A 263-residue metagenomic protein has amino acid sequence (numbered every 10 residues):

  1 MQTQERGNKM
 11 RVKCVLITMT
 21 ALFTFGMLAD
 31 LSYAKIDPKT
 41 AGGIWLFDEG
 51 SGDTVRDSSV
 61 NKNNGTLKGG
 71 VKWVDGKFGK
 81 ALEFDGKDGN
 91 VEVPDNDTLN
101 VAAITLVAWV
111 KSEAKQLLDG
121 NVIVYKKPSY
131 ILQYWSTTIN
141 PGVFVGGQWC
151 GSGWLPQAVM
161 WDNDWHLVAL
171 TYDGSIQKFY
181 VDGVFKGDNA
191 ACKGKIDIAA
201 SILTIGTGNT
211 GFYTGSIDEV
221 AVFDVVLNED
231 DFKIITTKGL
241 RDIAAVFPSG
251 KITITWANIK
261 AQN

Functional and structural regions predicted by a protein language model:
M1-V15: N-terminal secretory signal peptides that target proteins for export/translocation
R11, I17, F23-K87, G187 (+1 more regions): Extracytoplasmic low-complexity segments
K35-T40, W73-K77, T98-V101, W161-D162 (+2 more regions): Extracellular/periplasmic catalytic domains that process cell-envelope and extracellular macromolecules
P38-G42, L46, S51-S58, K87-V145 (+7 more regions): Extracellular glycan-recognition modules
D48, C192-K193: A generic structural motif
P94-N96, Q148-P156, G187-A190, I198-E219: Extracellular glycan-interaction patches encoded by glycine-rich segments
